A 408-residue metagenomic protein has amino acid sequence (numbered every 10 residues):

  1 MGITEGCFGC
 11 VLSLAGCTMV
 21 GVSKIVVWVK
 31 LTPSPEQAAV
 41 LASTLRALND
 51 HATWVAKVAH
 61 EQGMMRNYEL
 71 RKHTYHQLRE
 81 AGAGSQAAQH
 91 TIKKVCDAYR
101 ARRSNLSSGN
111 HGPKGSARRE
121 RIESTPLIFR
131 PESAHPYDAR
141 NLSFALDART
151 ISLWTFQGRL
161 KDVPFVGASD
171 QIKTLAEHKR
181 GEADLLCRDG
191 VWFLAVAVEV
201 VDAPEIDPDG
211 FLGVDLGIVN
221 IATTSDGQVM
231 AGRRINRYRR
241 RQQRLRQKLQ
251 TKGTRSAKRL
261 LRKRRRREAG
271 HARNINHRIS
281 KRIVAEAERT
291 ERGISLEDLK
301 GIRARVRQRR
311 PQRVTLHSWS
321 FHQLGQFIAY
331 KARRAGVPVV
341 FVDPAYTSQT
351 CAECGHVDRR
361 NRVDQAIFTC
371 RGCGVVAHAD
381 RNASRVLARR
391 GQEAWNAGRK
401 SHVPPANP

Functional and structural regions predicted by a protein language model:
M1-P408: Nucleic-acid substrate recognition interfaces
